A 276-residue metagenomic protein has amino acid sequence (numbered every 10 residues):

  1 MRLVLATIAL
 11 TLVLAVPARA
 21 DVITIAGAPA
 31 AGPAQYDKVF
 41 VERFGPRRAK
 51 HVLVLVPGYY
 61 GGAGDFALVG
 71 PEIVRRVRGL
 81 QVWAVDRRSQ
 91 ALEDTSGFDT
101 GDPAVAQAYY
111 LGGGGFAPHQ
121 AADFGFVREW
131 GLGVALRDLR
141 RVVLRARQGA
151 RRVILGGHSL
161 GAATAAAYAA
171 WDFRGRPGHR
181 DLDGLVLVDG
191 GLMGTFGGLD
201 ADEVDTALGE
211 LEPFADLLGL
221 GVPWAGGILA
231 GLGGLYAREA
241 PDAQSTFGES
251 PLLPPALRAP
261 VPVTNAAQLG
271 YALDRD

Functional and structural regions predicted by a protein language model:
A6-A15: Bacterial N-terminal signal peptides
A20-P46: N-terminal cap/lid segment of alpha/beta-hydrolase-fold proteins
G45-G101: Short, surface-exposed "cap/lid" segments of acyl-processing enzymes
A91-T95, G191-L199: A short beta-to-alpha transition loop/helix N-cap that caps and shapes the active-site region
G101-R147: Alpha/beta-hydrolase active-site loop
G156-G161, A165: Gly/Ala-rich beta-loop-alpha elbow adjacent to hydrolase catalytic centers
R176-G194: A conserved short beta-strand
F196-D276: Alpha/beta-hydrolase
